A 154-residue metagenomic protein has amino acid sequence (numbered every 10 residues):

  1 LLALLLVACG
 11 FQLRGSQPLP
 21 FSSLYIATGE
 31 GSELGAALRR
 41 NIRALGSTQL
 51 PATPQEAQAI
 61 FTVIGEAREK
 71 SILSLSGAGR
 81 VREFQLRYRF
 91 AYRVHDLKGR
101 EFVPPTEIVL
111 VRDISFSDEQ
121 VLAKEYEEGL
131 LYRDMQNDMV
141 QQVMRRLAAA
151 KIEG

Functional and structural regions predicted by a protein language model:
L1-V7: Sec-dependent bacterial lipoprotein signal peptides
V7-S47, I152-G154: A structural "domain/chain start" motif
G29-A36, V81, Q85, E125-D138: Soluble non-cytosolic domains of exported or imported proteins
I42, G46, A67, V94 (+3 more regions): Sec/Tat-exported extracytoplasmic proteins
S47-A59: Short acidic low-complexity segments
T62-E107, I114-G129: Surface-exposed short loop/turn segments
L122-G154: C-terminal/domain-edge helix-coil "capping" segments
